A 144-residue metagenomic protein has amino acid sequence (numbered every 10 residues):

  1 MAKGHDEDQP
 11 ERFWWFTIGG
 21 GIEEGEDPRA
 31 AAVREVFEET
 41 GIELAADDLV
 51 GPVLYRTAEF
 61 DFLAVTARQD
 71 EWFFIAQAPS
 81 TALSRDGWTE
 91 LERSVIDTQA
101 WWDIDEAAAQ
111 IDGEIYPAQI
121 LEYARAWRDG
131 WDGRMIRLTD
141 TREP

Functional and structural regions predicted by a protein language model:
M1, F73-I75, Q99-W101: Conserved hydrophobic/aromatic beta-strand scaffold that supports enzyme active sites
M1-T17, R29, L44: N-terminal strand-loop-strand
G4, G19, A78, I104: Active-site donor-binding loop signature of nucleotide-sugar glycosyltransferases
G4, R34-E38, A100: Short, cationic motifs built from Arg/Lys/His that form the positively charged side of catalytic pockets
P10, V65-Q69, E92: Short coil/turn motifs at beta-sheet boundaries
F13, S80-P144: Nudix hydrolase/Nudix homology domain
T17-P52: The catalytic Nudix box helix
I42-S84: Active-site segment of metal-dependent pyrophosphate-handling enzymes, primarily the Nudix hydrolase catalytic core
